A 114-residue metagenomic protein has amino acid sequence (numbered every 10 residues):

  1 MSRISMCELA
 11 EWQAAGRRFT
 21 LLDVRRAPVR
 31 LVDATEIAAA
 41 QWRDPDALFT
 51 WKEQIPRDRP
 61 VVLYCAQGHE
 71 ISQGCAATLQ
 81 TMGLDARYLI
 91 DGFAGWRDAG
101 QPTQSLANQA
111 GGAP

Functional and structural regions predicted by a protein language model:
M1-T20, V24-V62, Q67-P114: Rhodanese-like catalytic fold shared by cysteine-dependent sulfurtransferases and DSP/PTP-type phosphatases
